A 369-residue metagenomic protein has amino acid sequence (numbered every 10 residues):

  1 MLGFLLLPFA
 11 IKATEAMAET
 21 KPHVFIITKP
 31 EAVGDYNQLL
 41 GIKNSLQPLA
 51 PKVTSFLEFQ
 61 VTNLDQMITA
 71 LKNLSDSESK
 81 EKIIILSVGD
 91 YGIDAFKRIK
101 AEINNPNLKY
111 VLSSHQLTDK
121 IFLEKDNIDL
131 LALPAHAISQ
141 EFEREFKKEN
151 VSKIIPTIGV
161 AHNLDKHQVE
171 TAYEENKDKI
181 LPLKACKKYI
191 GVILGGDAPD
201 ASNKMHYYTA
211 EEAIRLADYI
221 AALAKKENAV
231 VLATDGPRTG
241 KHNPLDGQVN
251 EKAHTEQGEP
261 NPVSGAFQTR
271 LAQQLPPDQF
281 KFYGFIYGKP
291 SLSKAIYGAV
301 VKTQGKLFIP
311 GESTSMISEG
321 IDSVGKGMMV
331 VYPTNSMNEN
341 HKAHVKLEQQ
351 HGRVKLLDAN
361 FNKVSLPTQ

Functional and structural regions predicted by a protein language model:
M1-A18: Classical Sec-dependent N-terminal signal peptides that target proteins to the secretory pathway
P22-H23, C186-G191, V230: Charged active-site motifs of nucleotide-sugar-dependent glycosyltransferases
I26-I155, I317: Active-site and donor-binding regions of nucleotide-sugar-utilizing enzymes
D35, A295-H341: A donor-sugar binding/catalytic signature common to diverse glycosyltransferases and related nucleotide-sugar
N127-E212: A nucleotide-sugar donor-handling region in carbohydrate enzymes
I193-Q257: Conserved catalytic-core segment of nucleotide-activated headgroup transferases in glycan assembly
Q257-M316: Donor nucleotide-activated moiety binding/catalytic core segment of transferases that use nucleotide-activated donors
K346-Q369: Leloir-type glycosyltransferase catalytic cores
